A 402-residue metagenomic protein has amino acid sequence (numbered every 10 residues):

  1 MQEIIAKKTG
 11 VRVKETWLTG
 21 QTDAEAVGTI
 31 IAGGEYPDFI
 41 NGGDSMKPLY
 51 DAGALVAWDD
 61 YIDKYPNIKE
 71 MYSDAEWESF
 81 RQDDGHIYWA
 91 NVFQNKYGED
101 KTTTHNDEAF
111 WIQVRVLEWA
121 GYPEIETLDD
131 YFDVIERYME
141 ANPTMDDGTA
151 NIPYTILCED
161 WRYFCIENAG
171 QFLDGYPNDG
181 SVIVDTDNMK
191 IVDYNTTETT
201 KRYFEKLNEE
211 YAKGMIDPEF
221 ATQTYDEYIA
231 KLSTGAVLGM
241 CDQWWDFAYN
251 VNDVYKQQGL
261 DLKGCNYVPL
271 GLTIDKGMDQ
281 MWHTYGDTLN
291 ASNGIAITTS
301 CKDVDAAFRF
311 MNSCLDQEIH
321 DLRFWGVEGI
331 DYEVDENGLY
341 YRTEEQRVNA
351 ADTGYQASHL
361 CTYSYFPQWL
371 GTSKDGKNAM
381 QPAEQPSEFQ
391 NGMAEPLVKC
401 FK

Functional and structural regions predicted by a protein language model:
M1-K402: Extracytoplasmic/secretory soluble proteins
